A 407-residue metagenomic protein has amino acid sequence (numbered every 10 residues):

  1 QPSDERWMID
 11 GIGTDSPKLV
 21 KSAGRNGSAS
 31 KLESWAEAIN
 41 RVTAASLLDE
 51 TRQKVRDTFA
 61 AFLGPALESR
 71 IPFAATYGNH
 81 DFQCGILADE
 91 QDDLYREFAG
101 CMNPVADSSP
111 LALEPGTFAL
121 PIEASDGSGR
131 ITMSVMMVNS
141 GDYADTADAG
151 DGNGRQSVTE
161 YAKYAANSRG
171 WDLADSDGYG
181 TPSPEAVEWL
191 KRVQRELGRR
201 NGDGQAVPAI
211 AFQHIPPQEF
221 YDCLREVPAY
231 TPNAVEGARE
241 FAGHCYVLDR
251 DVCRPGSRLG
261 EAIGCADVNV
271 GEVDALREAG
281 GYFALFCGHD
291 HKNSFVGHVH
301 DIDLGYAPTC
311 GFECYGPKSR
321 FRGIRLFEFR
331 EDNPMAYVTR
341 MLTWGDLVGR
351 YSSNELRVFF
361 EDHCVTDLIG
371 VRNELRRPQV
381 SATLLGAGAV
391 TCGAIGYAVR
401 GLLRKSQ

Functional and structural regions predicted by a protein language model:
Q1, E37, R41, P72-Y77 (+8 more regions): Structural recognition of the beta-strand scaffold that forms the well-ordered cores of secreted hydrolase catalytic
P2-E5, A44-S46, A75-L87, Y143-T146 (+4 more regions): Active-site environment of divalent metal-dependent phosphoester hydrolases
I9-V42, L48-D203: Extended active-site neighborhood of metal-dependent phosphoesterases/phosphodiesterases
G85-E90, D148-G150, Y221-E226, K318 (+1 more regions): Short aromatic-enriched loop/helix-cap "lid" or pocket-rim segments at secondary-structure transitions that line
A119-G127, S257-A279, H291-P378: Binuclear metal-dependent phosphoesterase catalytic core
S134-M136, D151-G288: His/acidic metal-ligating clusters that form di-metal
Q379-L403: Hydrophobic alpha-helical topogenic segments used for membrane insertion/localization
S406-Q407: Cytoplasmic C-terminal tails of single-pass
